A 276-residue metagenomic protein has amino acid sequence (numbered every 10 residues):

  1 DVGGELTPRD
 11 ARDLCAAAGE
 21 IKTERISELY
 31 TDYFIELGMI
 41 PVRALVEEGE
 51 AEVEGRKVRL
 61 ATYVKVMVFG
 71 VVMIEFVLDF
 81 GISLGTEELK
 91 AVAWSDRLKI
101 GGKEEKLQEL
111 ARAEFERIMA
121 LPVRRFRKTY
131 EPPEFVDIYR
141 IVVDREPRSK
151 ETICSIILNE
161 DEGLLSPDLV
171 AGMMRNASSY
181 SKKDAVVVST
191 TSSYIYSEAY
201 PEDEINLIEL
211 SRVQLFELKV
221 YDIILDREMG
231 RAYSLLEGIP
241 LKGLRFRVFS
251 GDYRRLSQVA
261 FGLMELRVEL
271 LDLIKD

Functional and structural regions predicted by a protein language model:
D1-L98: Long, contiguous, compositionally biased segments that the model treats as domain-scale units
A61-F249: Extended alpha-helical interaction modules
F216-K219, I223-D226, G230, S257 (+2 more regions): Generic structural signal for well-ordered, non-transmembrane alpha-helical segments in soluble/cytosolic regions
L235-M264, D276: Glycine-rich cofactor-pocket loops
